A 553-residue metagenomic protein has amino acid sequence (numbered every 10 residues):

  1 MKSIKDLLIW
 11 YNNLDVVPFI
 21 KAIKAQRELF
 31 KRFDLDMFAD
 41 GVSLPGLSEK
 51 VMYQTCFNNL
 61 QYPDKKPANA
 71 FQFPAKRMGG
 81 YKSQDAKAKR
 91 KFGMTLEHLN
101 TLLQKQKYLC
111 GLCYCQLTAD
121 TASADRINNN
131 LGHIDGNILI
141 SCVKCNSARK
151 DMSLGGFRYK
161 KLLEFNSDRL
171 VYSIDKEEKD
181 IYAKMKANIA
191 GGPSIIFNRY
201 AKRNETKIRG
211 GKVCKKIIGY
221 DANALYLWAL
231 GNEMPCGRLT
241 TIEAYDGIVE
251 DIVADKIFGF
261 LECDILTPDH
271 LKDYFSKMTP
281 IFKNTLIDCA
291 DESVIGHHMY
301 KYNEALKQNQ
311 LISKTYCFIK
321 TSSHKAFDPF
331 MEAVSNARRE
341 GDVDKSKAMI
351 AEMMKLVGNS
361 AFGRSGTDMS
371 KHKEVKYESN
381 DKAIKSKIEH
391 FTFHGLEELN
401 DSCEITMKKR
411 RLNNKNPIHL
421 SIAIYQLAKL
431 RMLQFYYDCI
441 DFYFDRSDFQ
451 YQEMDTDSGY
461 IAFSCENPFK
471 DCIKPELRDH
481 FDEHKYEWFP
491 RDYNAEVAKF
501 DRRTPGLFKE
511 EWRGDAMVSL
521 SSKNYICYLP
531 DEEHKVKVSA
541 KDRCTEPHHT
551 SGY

Functional and structural regions predicted by a protein language model:
M1, E97-H98, Q106, T267: Conserved DEDDh/DEDDy metal-dependent 3′-5′ exonuclease domain
M1-G79, H133, Y159-Y553: Conserved acidic
W10, E97-N100, Q104, N129 (+2 more regions): Short, solvent-exposed segments of well-ordered alpha helices
F38-K50, N137-I138, C142, N146-S147 (+1 more regions): Extended, hydrophobic interaction surfaces within ordered domains
F71-K91, K150-L154: Basic DNA-binding region of bZIP-type proteins
R90-T101, Y108-I140, R149-S153: Histidine-centered nuclease catalytic patch
G93, Q104, Q426-L430: Conserved phosphate-coordination/catalytic loops
V143, M152-F165: Intrinsically disordered, low-complexity tails and linkers flanking structured domains
